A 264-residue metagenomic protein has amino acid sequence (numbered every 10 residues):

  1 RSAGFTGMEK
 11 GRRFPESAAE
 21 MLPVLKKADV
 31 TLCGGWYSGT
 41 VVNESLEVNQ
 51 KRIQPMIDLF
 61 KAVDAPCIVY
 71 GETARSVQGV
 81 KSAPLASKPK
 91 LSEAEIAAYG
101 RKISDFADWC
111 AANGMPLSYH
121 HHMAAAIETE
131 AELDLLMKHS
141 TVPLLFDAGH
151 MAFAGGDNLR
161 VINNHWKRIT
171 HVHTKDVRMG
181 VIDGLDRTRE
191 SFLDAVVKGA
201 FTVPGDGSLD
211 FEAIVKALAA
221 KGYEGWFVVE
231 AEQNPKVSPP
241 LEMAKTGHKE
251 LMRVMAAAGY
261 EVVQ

Functional and structural regions predicted by a protein language model:
R1, E20, N49-L59, A154-I162 (+1 more regions): Short, acidic/polar
R1-P15, V63-D64: Catalytic domains of carbohydrate-active enzymes, especially glycoside hydrolases
G7, L46-L145, E261: Active-site acidic/histidine proton-transfer and metal-coordination neighborhood in alpha/beta enzyme cores
M8-K10, L32-Y37, I68-Y70, L117-Y119 (+3 more regions): Hydrophobic faces of well-ordered beta-strands that scaffold small-molecule active sites in alpha/beta enzyme cores
G11-R13, Y37-V42, T73-R75, H122-A124 (+4 more regions): Active-site beta-loop-alpha junctions enriched in small/polar residues
F14-V24: Active-site-adjacent beta->alpha loops and helix N-cap segments on the catalytic face of soluble alpha/beta enzymes
K26, D64-C67, S104, D108 (+4 more regions): Histidine-acidic metal/acid-base catalytic patches
W36-E47, E93, A200-D206: The substrate-binding groove and active-site-proximal loops of carbohydrate-active enzymes, especially glycoside
